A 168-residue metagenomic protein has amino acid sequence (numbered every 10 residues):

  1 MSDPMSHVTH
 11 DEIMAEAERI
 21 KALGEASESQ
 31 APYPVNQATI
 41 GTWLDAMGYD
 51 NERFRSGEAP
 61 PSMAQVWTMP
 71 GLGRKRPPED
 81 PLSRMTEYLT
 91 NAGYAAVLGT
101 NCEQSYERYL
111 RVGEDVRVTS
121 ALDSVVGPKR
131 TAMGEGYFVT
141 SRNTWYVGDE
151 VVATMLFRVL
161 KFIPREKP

Functional and structural regions predicted by a protein language model:
S2-I20, N101-P168: HotDog/MaoC-like acyl-thioester-processing domains
S2-N101, P168: Hot-dog-fold acyl-thioester-processing enzymes
